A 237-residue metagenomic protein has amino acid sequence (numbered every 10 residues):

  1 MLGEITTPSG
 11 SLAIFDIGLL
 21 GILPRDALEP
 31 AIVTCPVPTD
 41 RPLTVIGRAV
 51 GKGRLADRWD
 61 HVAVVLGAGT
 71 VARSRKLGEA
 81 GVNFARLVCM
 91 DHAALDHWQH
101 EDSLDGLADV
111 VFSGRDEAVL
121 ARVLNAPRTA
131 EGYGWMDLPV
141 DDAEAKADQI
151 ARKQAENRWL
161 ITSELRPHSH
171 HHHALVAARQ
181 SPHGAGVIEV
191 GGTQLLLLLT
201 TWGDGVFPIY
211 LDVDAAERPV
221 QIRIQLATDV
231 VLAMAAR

Functional and structural regions predicted by a protein language model:
M1-S169: Extended, low-hydrophobicity segments enriched in charged/polar residues
A121-R237: Acidic, proline/glycine-rich low-complexity IDRs
